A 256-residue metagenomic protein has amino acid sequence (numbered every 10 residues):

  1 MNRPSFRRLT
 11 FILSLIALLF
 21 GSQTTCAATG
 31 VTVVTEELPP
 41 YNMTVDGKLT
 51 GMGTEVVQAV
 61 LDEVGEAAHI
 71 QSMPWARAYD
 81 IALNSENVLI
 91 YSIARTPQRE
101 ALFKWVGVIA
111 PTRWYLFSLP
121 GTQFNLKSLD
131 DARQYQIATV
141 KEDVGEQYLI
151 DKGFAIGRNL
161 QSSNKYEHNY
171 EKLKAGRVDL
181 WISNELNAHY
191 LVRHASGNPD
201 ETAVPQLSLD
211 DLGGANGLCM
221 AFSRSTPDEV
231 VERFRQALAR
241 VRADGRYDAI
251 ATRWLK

Functional and structural regions predicted by a protein language model:
T10-S22: Bacterial N-terminal signal peptides
A28-A101, S162-S163, D244, R253-W254: Extracytoplasmic small-molecule ligand-binding "clamshell" domains of the periplasmic binding protein/Venus flytrap
T29-M43, L129-G145: Short loop->beta-strand "edge-of-pocket" segments that line small-molecule binding or catalytic clefts across diverse
T35-E37, T112-Y115, N198-R235, K256: Periplasmic-binding protein-like
E55-E63, Q134-Q136, D143, G217-I250: Extended ligand-binding regions for polar small-molecule ligands
V57-E66, G107, D131-R133, E142-N164 (+4 more regions): Ligand-binding cleft/hinge of the Venus flytrap
Q58, H69-D131, V144-G145, Q206-G213: Acidic, polar ligand-binding/catalytic clefts
A76-V88, K104, D131, E167-Y190 (+1 more regions): Short helices/loops that flank or line small-molecule/ion binding pockets
